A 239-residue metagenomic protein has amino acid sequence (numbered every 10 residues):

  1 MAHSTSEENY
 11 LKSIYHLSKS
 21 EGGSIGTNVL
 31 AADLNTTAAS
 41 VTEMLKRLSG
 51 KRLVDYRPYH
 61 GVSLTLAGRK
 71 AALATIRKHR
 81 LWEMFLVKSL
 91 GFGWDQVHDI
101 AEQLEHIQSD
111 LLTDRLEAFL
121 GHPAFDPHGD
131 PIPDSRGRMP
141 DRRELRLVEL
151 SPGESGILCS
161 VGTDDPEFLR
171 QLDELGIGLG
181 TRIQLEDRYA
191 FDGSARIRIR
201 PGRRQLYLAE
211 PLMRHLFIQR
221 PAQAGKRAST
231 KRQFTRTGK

Functional and structural regions predicted by a protein language model:
A2-T36: N-terminal helix-turn-helix DNA-binding core of bacterial DNA-binding proteins
A39, D95: Key DNA-contact positions within bacterial/archaeal DNA-binding proteins
L45-K46: Short, hydrophobic-biased segments on the C-terminal half of alpha helices that form "recognition helices"
S49-R57: A short, conserved structural fragment
H60-H79: Basic, amphipathic "hinge/linker" alpha-helix immediately C-terminal to the N-terminal HTH DNA-binding motif
E105-R214: Mid-protein regulatory/catalytic core that forms ligand/cofactor-binding pockets and protein-protein interaction
S194-A195, R204-K239: Glycine- and charge-enriched low-complexity intrinsically disordered segments
